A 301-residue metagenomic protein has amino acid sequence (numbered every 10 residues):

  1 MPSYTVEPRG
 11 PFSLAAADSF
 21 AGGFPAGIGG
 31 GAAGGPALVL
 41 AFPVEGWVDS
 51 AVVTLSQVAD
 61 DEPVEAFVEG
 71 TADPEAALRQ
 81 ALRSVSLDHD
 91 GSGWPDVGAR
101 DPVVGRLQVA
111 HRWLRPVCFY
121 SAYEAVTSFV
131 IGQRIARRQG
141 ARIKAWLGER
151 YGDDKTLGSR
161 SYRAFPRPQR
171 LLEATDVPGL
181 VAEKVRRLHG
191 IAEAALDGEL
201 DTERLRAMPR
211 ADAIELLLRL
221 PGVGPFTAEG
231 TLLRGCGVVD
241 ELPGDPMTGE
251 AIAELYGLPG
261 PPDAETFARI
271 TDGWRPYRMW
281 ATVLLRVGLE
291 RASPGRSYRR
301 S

Functional and structural regions predicted by a protein language model:
M1-S301: HhH-family (HhH-GPD) DNA N-glycosylase catalytic core used in base-excision repair
